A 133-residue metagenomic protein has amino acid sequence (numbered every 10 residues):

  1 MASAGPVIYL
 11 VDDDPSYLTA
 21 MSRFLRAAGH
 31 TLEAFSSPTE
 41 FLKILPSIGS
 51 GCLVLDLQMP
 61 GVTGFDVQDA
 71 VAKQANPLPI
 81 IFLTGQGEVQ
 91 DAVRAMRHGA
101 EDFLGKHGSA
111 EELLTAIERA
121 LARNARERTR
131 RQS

Functional and structural regions predicted by a protein language model:
P6, P15-E33: Two-component/phosphorelay signaling modules centered on CheY-like receiver
D12, D56, T84: Active-site residues of response regulator receiver
S36-S37, V62-D66: Acidic catalytic/metal-coordinating carboxylates
K43, F65-N76, R94: Short amphipathic alpha-helix used as the core "switch/output" element in two-component signaling
I48-V54: Active-site beta3 strand of CheY-like receiver
M59: Receiver (REC) domain active-site loop signature in two-component systems and cognate sites in sensor histidine kinases
E88-Q90, H107-E118: C-terminal output helix
